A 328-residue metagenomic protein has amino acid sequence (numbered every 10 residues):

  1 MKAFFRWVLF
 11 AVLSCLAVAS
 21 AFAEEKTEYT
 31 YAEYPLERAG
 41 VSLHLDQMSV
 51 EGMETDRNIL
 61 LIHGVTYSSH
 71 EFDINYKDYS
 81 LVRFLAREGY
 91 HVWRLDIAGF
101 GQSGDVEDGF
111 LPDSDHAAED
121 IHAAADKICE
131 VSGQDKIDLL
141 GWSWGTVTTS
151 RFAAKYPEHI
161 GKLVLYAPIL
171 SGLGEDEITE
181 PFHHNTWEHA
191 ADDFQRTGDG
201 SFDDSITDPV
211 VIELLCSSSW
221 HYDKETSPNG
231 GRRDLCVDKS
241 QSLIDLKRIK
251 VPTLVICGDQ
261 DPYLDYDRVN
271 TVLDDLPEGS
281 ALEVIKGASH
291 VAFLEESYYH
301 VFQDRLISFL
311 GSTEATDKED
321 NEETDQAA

Functional and structural regions predicted by a protein language model:
E24-G52: N-terminal cap/lid segment of alpha/beta-hydrolase-fold proteins
M53-T55, I59-R87: Short, surface-exposed "cap/lid" segments of acyl-processing enzymes
Y79-G104: Conserved alpha/beta-hydrolase
L111-E130: Alpha/beta-hydrolase active-site loop
V164-L173: Active-site nucleophile loop of the alpha/beta-hydrolase fold
G174-I256: Alpha/beta-hydrolase
P262-R268: Conserved alpha/beta-hydrolase "acid-adjacent" motif
A288-H300: Catalytic histidine-centered segment of alpha/beta-hydrolase-like enzymes
